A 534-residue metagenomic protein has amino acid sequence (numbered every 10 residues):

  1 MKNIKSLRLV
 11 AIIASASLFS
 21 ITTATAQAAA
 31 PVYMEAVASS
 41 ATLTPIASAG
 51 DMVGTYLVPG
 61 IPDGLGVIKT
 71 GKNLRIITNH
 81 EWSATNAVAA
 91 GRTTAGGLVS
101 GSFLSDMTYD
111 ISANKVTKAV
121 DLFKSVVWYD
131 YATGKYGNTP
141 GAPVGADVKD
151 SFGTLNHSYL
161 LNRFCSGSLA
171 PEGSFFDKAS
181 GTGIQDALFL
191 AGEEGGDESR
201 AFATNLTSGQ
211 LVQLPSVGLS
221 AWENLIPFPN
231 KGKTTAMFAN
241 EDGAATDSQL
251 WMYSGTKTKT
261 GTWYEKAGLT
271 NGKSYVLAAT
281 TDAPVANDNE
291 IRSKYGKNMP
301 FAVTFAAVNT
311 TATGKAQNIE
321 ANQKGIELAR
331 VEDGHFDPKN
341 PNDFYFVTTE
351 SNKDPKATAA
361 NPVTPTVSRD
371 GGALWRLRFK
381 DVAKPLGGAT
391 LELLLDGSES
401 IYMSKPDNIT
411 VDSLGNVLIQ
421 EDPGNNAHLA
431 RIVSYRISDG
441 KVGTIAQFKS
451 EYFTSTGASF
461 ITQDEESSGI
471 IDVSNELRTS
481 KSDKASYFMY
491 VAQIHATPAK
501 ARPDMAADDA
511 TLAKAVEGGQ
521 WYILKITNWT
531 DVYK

Functional and structural regions predicted by a protein language model:
K2-A26: Gram-negative bacterial Sec-dependent N-terminal signal peptides
Q27-K534: Conserved small-residue
